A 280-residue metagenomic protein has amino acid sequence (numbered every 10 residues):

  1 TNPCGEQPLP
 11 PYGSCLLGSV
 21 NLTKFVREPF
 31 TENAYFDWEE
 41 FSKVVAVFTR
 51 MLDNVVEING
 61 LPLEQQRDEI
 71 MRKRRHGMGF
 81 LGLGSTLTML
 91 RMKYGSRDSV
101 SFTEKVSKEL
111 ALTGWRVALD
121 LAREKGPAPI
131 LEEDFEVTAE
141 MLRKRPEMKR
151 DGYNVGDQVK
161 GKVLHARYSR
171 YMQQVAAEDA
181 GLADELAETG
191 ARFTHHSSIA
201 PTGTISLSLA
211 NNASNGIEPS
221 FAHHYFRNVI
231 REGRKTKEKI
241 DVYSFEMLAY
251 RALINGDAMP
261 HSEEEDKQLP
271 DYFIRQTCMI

Functional and structural regions predicted by a protein language model:
T1-I280: Long, C-terminal-biased catalytic regions of enzyme "large/alpha" subunits
